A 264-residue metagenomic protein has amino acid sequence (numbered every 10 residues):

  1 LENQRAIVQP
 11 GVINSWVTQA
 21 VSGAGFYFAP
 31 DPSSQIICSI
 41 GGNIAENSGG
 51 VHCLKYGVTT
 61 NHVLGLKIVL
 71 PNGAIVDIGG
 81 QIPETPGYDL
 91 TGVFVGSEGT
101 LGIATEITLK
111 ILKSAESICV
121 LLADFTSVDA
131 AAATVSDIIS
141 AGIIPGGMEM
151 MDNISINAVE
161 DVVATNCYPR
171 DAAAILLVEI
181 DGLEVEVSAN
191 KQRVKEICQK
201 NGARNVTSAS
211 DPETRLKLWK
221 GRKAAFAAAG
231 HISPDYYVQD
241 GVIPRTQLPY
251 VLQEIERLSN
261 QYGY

Functional and structural regions predicted by a protein language model:
L1-Y264: Noncatalytic alpha-helical scaffold of FAD-dependent oxidoreductases
